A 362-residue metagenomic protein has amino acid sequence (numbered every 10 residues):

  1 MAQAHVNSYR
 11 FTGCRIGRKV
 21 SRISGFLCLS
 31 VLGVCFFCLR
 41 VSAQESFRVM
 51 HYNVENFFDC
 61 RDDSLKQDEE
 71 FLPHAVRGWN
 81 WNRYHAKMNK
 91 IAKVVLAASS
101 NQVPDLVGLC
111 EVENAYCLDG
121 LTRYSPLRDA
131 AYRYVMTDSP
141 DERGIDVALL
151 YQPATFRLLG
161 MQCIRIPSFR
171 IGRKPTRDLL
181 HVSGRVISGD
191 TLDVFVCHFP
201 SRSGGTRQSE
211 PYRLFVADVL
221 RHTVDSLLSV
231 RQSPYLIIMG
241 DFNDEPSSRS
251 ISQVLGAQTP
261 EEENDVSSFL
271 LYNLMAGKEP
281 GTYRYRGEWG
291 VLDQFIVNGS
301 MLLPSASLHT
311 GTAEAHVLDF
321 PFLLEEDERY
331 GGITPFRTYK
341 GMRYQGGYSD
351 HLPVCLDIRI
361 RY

Functional and structural regions predicted by a protein language model:
M1-E45: Bacterial Sec-dependent N-terminal signal peptides
V41-A131, V135-I145, L323, D327-G332 (+3 more regions): N-terminal, active-site-proximal structural segment of metallo-dependent hydrolase catalytic domains
E55, E113, P200, F242-E245 (+1 more regions): Catalytic metal-binding/acid-base residues of hydrolase active sites
D59-C60, Y116-D119, R143-D146, S203-T206 (+2 more regions): Extracytoplasmic/secreted cell-surface and envelope-processing proteins
L65-D68, I187, V194-S209: Active-site His/acidic residue clusters
A75-N82, V103-L109, M136-T137, S168-R170 (+4 more regions): Second-shell loop/turn segments in exported
V112-P200: Structured beta-strand-rich core segments of catalytic domains in phosphoester-bond hydrolases
H222, S226-L236, D244-Y362: Metal-dependent phosphoester-hydrolase catalytic domains
